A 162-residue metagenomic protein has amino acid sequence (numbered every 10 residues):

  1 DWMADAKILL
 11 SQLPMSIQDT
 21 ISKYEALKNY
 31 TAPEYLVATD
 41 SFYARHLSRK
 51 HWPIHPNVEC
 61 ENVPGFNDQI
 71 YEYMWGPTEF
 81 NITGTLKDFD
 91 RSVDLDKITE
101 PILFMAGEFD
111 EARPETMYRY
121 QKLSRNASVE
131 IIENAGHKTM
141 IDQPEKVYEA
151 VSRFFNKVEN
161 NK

Functional and structural regions predicted by a protein language model:
D1-S11: Conserved hydrolase catalytic core segment
W2-M3, P114-T116, I141: Short glycine-/acidic-enriched loop or helix-start segments at secondary-structure transitions that form or flank
Q12, S16-E100: Alpha/beta-hydrolase
K28, H46-K50, F109, A127 (+1 more regions): A general structural signal marking secondary-structure boundaries and capping sites
V37-D40, V93-K97, Y118, K122 (+3 more regions): Replace "anionic and nucleotidyl ligands
S48, F80, P101-F104, A127 (+2 more regions): A general structural signal for well-ordered secondary-structure junctions
T85, S92-A135: Conserved loop-alpha-helix segment in the C-terminal half of the alpha/beta-hydrolase fold that carries the catalytic
N126-K162: Catalytic active-site module of serine/aspartate enzymes centered on a nucleophile-bearing elbow/loop
